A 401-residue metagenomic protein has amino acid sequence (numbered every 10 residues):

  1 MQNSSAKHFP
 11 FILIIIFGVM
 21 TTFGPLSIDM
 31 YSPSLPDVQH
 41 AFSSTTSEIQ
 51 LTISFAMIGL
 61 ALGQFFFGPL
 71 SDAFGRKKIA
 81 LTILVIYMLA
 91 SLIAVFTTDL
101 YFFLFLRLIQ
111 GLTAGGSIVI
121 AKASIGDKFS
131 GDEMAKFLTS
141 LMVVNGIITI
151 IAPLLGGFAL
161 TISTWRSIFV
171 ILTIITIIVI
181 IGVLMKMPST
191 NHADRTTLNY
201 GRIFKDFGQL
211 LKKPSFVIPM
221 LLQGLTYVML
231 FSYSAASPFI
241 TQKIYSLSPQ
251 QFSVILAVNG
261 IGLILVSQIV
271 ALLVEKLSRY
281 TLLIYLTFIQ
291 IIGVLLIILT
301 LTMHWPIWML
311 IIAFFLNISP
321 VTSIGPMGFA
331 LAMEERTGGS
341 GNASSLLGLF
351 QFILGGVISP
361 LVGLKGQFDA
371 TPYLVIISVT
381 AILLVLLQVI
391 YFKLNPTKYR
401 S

Functional and structural regions predicted by a protein language model:
Q2-K7, P188-P219: Juxtamembrane intracellular "pre-TM" segments in multi-pass secondary transporters
S43, G75, F96-F102, T113 (+3 more regions): Helix-breaking motifs and short loop linkers at transmembrane-helix boundaries and internal kinks in secondary membrane
L62-Y101: Conserved MFS/SLC helix-loop-helix module at the cytosolic interface between two early adjacent transmembrane helices
I86, A90-I93, Y101-I109, W308-F314: Paired small-residue
F102, T139-L184: Helix-loop-helix hairpin linking two adjacent transmembrane segments in secondary transporters
L106-I147: Cytoplasmic helix-loop-helix junction between adjacent transmembrane helices in 12-TM secondary transporters
T281-G325: C-terminal transmembrane helical hairpin of 12-TM major facilitator-type secondary transporters
L331-F368, I377: A late C-terminal transmembrane helix in Major Facilitator Superfamily
